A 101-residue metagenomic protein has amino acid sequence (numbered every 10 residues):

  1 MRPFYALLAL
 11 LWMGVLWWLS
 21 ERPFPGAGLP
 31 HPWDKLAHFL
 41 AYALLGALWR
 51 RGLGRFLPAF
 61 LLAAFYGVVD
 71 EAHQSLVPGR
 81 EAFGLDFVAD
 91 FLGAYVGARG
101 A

Functional and structural regions predicted by a protein language model:
M1-R50: "…centered on the first transmembrane helix and the immediately adjacent amphipathic helix/loop
R2-F4, G52-F60, F83-G84: Membrane-helix interface segments
L8-S20, P58-Q74: Small-polar-interrupted transmembrane alpha-helices in polytopic inner-membrane proteins
R22, G52-F56, L76, R80: Membrane-interface elements of multi-pass transporters and channels
L29-P32, V69-F91: Interfacial helix-loop-helix junctions of multi-pass membrane proteins
H38-A43, R55, L62-A63: Transmembrane alpha-helical core positions of polytopic small-molecule transporters
H38-L45, E81-A101: Alpha-helical transmembrane segments that form the membrane-embedded catalytic/substrate-binding core of multi-pass
